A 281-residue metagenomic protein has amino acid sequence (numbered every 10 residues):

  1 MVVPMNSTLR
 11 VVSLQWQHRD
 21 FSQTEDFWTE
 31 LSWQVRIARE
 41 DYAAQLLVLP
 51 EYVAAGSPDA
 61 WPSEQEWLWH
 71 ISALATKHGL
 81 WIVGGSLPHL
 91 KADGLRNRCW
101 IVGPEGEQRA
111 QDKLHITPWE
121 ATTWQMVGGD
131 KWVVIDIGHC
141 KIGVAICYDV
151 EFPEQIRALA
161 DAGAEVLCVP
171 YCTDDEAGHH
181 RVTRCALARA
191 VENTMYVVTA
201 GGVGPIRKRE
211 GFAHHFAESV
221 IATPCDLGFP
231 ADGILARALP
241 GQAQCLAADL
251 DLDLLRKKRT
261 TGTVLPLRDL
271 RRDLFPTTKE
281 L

Functional and structural regions predicted by a protein language model:
N6-D20, V48, A110, K141-D149 (+1 more regions): Active-site-proximal beta-strand elements of phosphoester/diester hydrolases
R10, Y42-A43, K141, G163: Short loop/turn motifs at secondary-structure junctions
L14, Q111, I135, A200 (+2 more regions): Hydrophobic residues at beta-strand termini and immediately following loops that shape nucleotide-binding pockets
F21-R109, D174-E192: Cys-nucleophile CN-hydrolase/nitrilase-fold catalytic domain and related Cys-dependent amidase chemistry that acts on
E66-V83, E151-A243: CN hydrolase (nitrilase-like) catalytic-core segments centered on the catalytic cysteine and neighboring Lys/Glu
G84-S86, N97-I101, V133, T199 (+2 more regions): Short beta-strand scaffold segments in enzyme catalytic cores
L90-V166, D175-A188, K257, V264 (+1 more regions): Active-site catalytic loop in hydrolytic enzyme cores
D249-L281: A short C-terminal boundary segment appended to hydrolase-like catalytic domains
